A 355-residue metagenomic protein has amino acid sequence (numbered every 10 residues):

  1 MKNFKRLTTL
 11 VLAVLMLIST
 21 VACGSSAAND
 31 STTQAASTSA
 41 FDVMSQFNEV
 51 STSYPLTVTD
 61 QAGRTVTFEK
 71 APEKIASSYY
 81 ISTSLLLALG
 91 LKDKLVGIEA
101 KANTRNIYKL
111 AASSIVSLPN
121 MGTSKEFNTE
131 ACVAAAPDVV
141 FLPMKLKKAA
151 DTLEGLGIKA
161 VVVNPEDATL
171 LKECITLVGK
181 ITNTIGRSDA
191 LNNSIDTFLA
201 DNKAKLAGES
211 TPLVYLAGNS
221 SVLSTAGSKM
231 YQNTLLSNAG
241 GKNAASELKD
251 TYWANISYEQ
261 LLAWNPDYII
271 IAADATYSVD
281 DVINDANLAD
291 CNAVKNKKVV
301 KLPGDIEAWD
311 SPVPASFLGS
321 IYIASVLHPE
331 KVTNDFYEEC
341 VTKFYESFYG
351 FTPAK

Functional and structural regions predicted by a protein language model:
M1-V11: Bacterial N-terminal signal peptides that target proteins for export
V11-T20: Bacterial N-terminal signal peptides
S19-T33: Bacterial lipoprotein signal-peptidase II cleavage site
T32-R64, F68-E69: N-terminal low-complexity, Pro/Thr/Ser-rich intrinsically disordered segments that act as propeptides or flexible
T65-T67, K148-S224, A245-E247, K301-K355: Extracytoplasmic substrate-binding proteins
S77-A135, V139-F141, K145, A244: A short, structured surface patch at a secondary-structure boundary
M121, T129-L142, I158, S257-A273: Proline-aspartate-enriched helix->loop->beta-strand connector
T225-W253, S257: Alpha-helical, coiled-coil/dimerization segments enriched in small aliphatic residues
